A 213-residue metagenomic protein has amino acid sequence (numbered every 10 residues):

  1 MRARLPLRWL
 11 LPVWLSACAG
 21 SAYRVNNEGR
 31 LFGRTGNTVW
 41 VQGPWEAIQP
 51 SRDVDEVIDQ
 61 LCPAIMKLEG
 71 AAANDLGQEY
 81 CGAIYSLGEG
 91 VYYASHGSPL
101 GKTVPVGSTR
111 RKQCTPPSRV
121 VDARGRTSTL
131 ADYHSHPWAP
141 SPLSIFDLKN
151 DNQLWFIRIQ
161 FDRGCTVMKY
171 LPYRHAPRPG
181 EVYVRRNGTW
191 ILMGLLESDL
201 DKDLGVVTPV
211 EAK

Functional and structural regions predicted by a protein language model:
M1-S16: Sec-dependent bacterial lipoprotein signal peptides
R2-P6, T109, F156, Y183-V184: Intrinsically disordered, low-complexity sequence elements enriched in Ser/Thr/Gly/Pro
A19-A123, D201-K213: Glycine-rich short-loop/terminal segments
S21-R24, C114-K213: Active-site-proximal loop/helix of nucleotide/amide-processing enzymes and allied scaffolds
